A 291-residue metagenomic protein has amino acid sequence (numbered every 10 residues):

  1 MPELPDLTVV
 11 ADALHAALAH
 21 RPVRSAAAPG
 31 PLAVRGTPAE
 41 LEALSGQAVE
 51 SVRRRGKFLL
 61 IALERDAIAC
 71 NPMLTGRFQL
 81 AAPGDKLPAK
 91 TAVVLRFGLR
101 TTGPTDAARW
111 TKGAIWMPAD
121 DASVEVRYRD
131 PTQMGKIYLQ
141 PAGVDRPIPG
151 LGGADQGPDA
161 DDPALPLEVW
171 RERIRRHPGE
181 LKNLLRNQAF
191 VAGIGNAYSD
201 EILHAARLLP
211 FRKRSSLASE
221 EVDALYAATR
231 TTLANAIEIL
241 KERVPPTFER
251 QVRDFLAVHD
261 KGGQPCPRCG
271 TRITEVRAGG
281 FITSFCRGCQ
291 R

Functional and structural regions predicted by a protein language model:
A19-V23, A43-E50: A glycine-biased structural micro-motif
P22-A39, R53, V169-R291: Basic, nucleic-acid-binding surfaces and adjacent catalytic neighborhoods in DNA/RNA-processing proteins
T37-A43, E64-A67: Glycine-rich loop at the start of a catalytic domain that most often binds anionic cofactors/ligands
R54, A62-L63: Generic beta-strand structural signal
L60, A69, E125-R127, T274 (+1 more regions): General beta-strand recognition
I68-G193, Y198-A205: Phosphate/anion-contacting hairpin/loop surfaces
